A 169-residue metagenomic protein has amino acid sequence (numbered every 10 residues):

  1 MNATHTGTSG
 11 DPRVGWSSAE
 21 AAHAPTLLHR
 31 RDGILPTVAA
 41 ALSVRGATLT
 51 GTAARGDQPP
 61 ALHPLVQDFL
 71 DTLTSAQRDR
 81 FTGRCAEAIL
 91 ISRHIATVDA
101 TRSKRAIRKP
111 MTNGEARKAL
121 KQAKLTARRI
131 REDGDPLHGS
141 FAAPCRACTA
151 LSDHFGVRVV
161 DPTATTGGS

Functional and structural regions predicted by a protein language model:
M1-S169: Zinc-dependent deaminase catalytic domain
